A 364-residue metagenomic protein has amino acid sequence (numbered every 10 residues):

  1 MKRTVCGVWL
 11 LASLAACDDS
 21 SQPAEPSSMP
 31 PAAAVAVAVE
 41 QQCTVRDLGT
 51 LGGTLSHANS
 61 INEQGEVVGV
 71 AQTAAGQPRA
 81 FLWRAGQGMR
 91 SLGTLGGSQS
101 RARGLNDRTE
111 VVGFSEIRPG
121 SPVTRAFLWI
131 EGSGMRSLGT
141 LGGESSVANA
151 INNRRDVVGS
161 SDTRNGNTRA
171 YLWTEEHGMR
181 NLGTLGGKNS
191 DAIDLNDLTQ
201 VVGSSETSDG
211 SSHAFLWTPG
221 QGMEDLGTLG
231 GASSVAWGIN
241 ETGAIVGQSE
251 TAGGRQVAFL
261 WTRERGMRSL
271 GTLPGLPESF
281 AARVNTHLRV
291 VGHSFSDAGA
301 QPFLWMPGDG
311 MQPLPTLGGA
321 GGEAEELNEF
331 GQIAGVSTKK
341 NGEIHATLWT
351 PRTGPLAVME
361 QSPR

Functional and structural regions predicted by a protein language model:
K2-W9: Sec-dependent signal peptide recognition, specifically the positively charged N-region followed immediately by
S13-A16: C-terminal motif of bacterial Sec signal peptides marking the signal peptidase cleavage site
D18-R364: Residue-level hotspots at or immediately adjacent to binding/recognition sites across diverse folds
